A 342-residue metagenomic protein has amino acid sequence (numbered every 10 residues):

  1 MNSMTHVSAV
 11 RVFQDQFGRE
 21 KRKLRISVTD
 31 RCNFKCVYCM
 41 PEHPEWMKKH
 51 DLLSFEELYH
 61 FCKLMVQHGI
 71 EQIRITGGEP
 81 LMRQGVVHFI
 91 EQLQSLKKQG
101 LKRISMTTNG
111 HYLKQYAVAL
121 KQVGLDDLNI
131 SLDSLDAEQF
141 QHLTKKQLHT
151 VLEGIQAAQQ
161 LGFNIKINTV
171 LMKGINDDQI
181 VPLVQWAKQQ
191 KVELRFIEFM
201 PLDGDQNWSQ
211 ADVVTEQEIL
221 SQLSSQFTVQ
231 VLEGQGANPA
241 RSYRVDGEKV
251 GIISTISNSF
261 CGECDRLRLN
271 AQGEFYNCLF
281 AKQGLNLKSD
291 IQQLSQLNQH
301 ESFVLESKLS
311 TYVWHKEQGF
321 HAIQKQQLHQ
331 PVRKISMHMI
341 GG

Functional and structural regions predicted by a protein language model:
M1-Q14, E263-G342: Radical SAM enzyme core and accessory elements
M1-R25, K35-V37, Q67, A240-G251 (+2 more regions): N-terminal [4Fe-4S]-dependent radical SAM core
Q16-E56: Canonical Radical SAM [4Fe-4S] cluster-binding loop centered on the CxxxCxxC motif and its immediate flanking residues
V28, L194, G273: Residue-level signature of catalytic and energy-coupling elements of molecular machines, predominantly ATP/GTP-dependent
R31-P41, F260-R268, N277-L279: Local cysteine-cluster metal-coordination motifs and their immediate loop/turn environment, predominantly Fe-S cluster
P44-K48, D136-H142, D203-N207, N286-K288: A short acidic, helix-capping loop that chelates divalent metal ions and anchors anionic groups
L52-I75, E79, R83-I197: Radical SAM/AdoMet-radical enzyme domain recognition
E138, L152-G251, T255: Radical SAM enzyme [4Fe-4S]-AdoMet core and its adjacent flexible, acidic and glycine-rich loops/tails across
